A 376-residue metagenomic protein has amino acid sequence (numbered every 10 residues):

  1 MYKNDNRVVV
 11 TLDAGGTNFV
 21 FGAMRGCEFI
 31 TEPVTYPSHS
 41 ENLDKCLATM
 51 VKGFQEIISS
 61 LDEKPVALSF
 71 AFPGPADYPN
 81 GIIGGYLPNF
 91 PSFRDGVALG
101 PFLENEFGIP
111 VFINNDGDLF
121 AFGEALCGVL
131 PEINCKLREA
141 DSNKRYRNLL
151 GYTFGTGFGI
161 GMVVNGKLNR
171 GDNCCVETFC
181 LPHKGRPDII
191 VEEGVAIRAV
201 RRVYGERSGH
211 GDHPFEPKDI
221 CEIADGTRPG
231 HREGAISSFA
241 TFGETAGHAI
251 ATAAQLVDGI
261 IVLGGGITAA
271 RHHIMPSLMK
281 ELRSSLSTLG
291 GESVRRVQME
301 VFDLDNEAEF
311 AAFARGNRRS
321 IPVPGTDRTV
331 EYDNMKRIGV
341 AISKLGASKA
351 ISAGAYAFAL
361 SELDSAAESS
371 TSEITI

Functional and structural regions predicted by a protein language model:
Y2-K52, E56-E63, I83-Y86, L168 (+1 more regions): Short glycine-rich, Thr/Ser-proximal phosphate-binding strand/loop in the N-terminal lobe of ATP-dependent enzymes
Y2-N4, R138-Y146, G151-F154, E331-D333: Solvent-exposed alpha-helices and their adjacent loops that cap or buttress functional pockets in soluble metabolic
V9-D13, P65-S69, L149-T153, G159 (+1 more regions): Short glycine-aspartate micro-motif
F19-M24, G151-T153, F158-V163: Short beta-strand scaffold segments in enzyme catalytic cores
V34-V66, R201-H272, Q298-M299, K344 (+1 more regions): Adenine-nucleotide phosphate-binding core of ATP-dependent small-molecule kinases
S40-D44, A48, K64, D77-N148 (+2 more regions): Glycine-rich phosphate-binding loop and adjoining helix at the ATP-binding site of ATP-dependent phosphoryl-transfer
E106, I113-G117, V129, N169-P217 (+1 more regions): Glycine-rich phosphate-binding loop plus the immediately following alpha-helix
N114-C127, H273, R283-I376: Glycine-rich phosphate-binding/hydrolytic loop that grips phosphoryl groups
